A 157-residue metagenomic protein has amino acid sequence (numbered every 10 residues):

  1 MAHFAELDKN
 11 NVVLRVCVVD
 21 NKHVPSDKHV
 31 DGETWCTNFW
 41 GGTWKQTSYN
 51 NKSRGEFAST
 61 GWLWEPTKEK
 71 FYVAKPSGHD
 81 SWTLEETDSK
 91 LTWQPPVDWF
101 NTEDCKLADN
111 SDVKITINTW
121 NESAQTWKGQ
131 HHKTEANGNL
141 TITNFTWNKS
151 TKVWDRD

Functional and structural regions predicted by a protein language model:
M1-D157: Interaction-interface detector
